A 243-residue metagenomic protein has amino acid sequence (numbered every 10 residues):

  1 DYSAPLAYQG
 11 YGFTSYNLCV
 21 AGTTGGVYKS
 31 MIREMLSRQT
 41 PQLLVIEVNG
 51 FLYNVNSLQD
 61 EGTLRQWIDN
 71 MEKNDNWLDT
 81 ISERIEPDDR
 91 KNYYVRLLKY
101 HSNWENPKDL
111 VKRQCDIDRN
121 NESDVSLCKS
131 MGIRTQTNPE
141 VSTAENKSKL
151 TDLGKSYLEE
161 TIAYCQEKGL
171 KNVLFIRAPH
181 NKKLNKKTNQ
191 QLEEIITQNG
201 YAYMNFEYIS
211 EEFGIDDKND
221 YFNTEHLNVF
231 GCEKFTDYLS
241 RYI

Functional and structural regions predicted by a protein language model:
D1-S82: Membrane-embedded segments
F13-T14, T40-L43, E167-V173, N199-A202: Loop/turn elements at helix/coil->beta-strand transitions in domains of secreted/extracellular proteins
L18-V20, E47-N49, I176-H180, F206-I209 (+1 more regions): Active-site-proximal beta-strand/loop segments in catalytic clefts of secreted hydrolases
G22-G26, K149-G154, N181-K187: Acidic-and-aromatic substrate-binding clefts and catalytic sites of carbohydrate-active enzymes
V27-S30, N76, T80, D89-R96 (+6 more regions): Extracytoplasmic/secreted proteins, especially bacterial periplasmic and envelope-associated proteins
E61-L170: Secreted/periplasmic serine-hydrolase-like ester/acetyl group-modifying domain
A144-K147, I176-P179, N189-Q190: Binding-cleft/active-site segments that stabilize strongly anionic ligands or cofactors
T188-I243: C-terminal regions of proteins
